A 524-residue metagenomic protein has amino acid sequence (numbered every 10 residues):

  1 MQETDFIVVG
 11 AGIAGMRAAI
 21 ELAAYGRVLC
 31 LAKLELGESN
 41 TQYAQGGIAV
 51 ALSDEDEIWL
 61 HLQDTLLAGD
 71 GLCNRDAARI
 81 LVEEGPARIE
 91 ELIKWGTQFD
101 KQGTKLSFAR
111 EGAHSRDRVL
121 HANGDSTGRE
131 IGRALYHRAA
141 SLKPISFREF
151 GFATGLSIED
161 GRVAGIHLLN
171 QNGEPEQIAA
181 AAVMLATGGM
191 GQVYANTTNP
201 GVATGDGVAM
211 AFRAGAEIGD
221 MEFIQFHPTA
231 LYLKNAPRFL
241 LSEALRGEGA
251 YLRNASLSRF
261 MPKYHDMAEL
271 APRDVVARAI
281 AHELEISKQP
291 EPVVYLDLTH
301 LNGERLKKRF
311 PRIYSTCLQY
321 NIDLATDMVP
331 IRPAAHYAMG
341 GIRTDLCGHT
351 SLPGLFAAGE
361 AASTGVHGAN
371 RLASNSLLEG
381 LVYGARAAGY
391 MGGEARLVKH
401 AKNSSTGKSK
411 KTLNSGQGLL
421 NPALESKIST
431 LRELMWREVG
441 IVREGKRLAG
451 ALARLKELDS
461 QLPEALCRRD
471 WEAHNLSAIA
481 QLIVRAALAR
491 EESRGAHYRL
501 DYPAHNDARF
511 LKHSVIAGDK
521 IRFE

Functional and structural regions predicted by a protein language model:
M1-T4, E21, E35-L36, A44 (+8 more regions): Glycine- and aromatic-enriched mobile tails/lids
F6-C30: N-terminal Rossmann-like FAD-binding beta1-loop-alpha1 element of flavoenzymes
I7-V9, I178-T187: Short hydrophobic core segments
L36, M210, A216-V329, L381 (+1 more regions): An anion/pyrophosphate-binding glycine-rich loop and adjacent beta-alpha core in soluble alpha-beta enzymes
V50-L81: Glycine-rich active-site loop/strand segments that organize a redox cofactor
C73-P86, V119-H137, R148, T197-G205 (+3 more regions): Short beta-strand to alpha-helix junction loop
I93-E174, A186, A230-L233, L252: Conserved redox-cofactor binding core of oxidoreductases
G155-Q177, I322-V366: FAD-site-proximal beta/loop scaffold in flavoenzymes
